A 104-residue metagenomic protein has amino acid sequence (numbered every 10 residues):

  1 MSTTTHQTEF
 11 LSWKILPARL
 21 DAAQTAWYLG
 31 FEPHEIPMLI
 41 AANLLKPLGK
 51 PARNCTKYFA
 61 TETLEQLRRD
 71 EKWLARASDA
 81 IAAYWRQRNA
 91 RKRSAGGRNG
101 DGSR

Functional and structural regions predicted by a protein language model:
M1-S2, N54: A detector of low-complexity, intrinsically disordered, Ser/Thr/Gly/Pro/Ala-rich segments
S2-L39: Polyanion-binding surface elements
A18-A23, I40-A75: Short helix-start
A26, L45, G96-R98: Compositionally biased, low-complexity repeat tracts
W27, K57-Y58, A83: Intrinsically disordered, low-complexity N-terminal regions enriched in serine/proline/glycine with scattered basic
H34, R53, G100-R104: Intrinsically disordered, low-complexity, compositionally biased regions/tails
T61-R104: A short, Lys/Arg-enriched interface patch at domain edges and termini
